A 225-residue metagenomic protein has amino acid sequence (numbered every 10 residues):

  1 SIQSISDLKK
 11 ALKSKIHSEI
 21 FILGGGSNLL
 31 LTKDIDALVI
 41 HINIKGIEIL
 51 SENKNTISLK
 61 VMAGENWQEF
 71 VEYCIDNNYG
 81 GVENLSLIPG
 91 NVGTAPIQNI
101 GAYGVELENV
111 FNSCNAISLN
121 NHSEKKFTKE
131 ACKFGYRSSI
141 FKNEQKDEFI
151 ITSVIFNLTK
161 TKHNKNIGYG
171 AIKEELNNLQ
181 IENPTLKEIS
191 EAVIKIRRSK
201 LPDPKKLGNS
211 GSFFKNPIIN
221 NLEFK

Functional and structural regions predicted by a protein language model:
S1-C114, S118-N120: Anion-binding (especially nucleotide phosphate/pyrophosphate-binding) glycine-rich loop and adjoining beta-alpha core
L29, K125-K225: Phosphate/pyrophosphate- and phosphate-bearing ligand-binding catalytic cores of soluble enzymes
